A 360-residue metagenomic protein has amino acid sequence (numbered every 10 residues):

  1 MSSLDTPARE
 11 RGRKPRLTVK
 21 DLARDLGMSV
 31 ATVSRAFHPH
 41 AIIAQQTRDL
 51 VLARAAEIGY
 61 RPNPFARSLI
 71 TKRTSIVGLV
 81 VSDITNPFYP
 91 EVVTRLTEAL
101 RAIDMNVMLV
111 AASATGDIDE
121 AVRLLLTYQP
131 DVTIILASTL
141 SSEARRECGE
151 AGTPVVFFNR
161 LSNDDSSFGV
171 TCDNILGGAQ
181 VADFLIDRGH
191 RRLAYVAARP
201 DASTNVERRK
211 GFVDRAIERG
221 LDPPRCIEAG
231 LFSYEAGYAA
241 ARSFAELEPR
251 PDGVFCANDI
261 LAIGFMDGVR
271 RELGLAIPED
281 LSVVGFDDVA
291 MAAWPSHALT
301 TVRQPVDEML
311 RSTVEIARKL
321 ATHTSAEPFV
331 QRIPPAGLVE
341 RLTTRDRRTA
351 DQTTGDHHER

Functional and structural regions predicted by a protein language model:
M1-E10, K14-L17, K72, I76-D183 (+2 more regions): Alpha-helical recognition/docking segments in bacterial nutrient-uptake and carbohydrate-utilization systems
M1-T74, R348, H357-R360: N-terminal helix-turn-helix DNA-binding module of bacterial transcription factors
D25, V30-R35, L69-T85, R95 (+2 more regions): Short beta-strand segments enriched in small/hydrophobic residues
S29, R61, R101-N106, D131 (+4 more regions): Residue-level detector of anion-binding/catalytic polar loops
I58, T127-Q129, R188, F244-R250 (+1 more regions): Glycine-rich phosphate-binding loop signature in dinucleotide/nucleotide-binding domains
P64, V81-E91, L109-I118, R160 (+6 more regions): Hinge/beta->alpha junction and helix N-cap segments in small-molecule ligand-binding domains
P224, A245-R360: Flexible loop/turn connectors
